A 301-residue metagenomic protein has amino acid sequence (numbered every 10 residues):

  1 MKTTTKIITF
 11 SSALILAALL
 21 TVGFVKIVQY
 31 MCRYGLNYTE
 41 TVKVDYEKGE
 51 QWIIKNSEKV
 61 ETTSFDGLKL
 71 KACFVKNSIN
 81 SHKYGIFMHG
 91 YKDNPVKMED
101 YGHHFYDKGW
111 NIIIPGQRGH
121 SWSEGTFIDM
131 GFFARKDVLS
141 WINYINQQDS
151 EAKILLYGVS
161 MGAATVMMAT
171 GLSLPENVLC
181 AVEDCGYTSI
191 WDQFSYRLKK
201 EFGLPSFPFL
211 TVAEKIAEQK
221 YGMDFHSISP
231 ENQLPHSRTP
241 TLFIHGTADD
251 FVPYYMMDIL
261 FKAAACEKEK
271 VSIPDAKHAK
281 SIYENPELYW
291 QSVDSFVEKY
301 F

Functional and structural regions predicted by a protein language model:
I8-T9, A13-T63, C73: An N-terminal hydrophobic leader/cap segment in hydrolases
Y101, P230, T239, P253-K262: Short alpha-helix in the alpha/beta-hydrolase fold that links the catalytic acid
G102-E124: Conserved alpha/beta-hydrolase
H120-K153: Catalytic nucleophile-loop/oxyanion-hole region of alpha/beta-hydrolase and closely related hydrolase-like folds
M168-M223: Hydrolase active-site cap/lid region
H236-R238, F243-H245, D249: Short beta-strand/loop motif that positions the catalytic acidic residue of the alpha/beta-hydrolase fold
K262-A279, P286: Catalytic histidine neighborhood in serine/cysteine hydrolases with alpha/beta-hydrolase-type architecture
E284-F301: Catalytic active-site module of serine/aspartate enzymes centered on a nucleophile-bearing elbow/loop
